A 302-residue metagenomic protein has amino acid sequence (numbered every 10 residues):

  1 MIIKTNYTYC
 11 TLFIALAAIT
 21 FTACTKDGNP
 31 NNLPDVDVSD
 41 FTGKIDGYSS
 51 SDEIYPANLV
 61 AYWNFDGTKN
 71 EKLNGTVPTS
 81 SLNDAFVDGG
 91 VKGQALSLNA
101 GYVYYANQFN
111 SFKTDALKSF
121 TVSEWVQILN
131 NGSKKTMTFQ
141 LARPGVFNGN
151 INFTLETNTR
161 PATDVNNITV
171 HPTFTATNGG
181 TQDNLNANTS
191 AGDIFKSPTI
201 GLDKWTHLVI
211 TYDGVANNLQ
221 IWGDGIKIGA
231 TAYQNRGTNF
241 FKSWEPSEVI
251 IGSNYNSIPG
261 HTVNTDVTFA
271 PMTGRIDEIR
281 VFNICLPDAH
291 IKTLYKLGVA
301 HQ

Functional and structural regions predicted by a protein language model:
M1-C24: Sec-dependent bacterial lipoprotein signal peptides
T20, C24-Y102, K292-Q302: Extracytoplasmic low-complexity segments
E53-Y55, F109-V122, K196-K204, F240-F241 (+1 more regions): Extracellular/lumenal carbohydrate-interaction signature centered on repeated Trp-anchored short motifs
A61-G67, T121-N130, Y255, D266-G298: Extracellular, beta-strand-rich glycan-interacting domains
N74-P78, S123, S133-T159, I168-T173 (+2 more regions): Aromatic-rich beta-strand patches that line glycan-recognition/binding surfaces of extracellular proteins
E124, K204-Y212, I221: Short tryptophan-centered beta-strand motifs in secreted/extracellular beta-sheet-rich domains of glycan-recognition
T175-H207: Short, aromatic/His-centered strand-loop micro-motif at the edge of beta-sheets
T231-G274: Flexible glycan-contacting loops in extracellular carbohydrate-active proteins
